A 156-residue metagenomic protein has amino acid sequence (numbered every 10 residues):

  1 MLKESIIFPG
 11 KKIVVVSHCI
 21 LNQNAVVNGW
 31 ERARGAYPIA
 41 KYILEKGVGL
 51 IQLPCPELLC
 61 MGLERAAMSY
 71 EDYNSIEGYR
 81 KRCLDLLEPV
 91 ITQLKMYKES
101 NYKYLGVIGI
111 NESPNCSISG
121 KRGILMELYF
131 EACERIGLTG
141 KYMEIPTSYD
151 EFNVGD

Functional and structural regions predicted by a protein language model:
M1-P9, G35-G49, E88-K103: Short amphipathic alpha-helices and their capping/turn segments at secondary-structure boundaries
M1-W30: Active-site and ligand/interface coordination hotspots across diverse enzymes and nucleic-acid-associated assemblies
E4, P9-K11, L58, L63-P89 (+2 more regions): Divalent-metal-activated hydrolytic enzyme cores
L21-N22, E112-S117: Gly/Ser/Thr-rich loops at beta-strand to alpha-helix junctions that form or flank small-molecule/cofactor-binding
V26-A36, S119-I124: Glycine- and acidic-residue-enriched helix-capping/strand-helix junction motifs
R32-N74: Short, surface-exposed acidic-centric catalytic microdomains
I51-L53, I108, K141-M143: Hydrophobic/aromatic beta-strand patches that form the interior of the parallel beta-sheet core in alpha/beta enzyme
K103-I110: Short glycine-rich phosphate-binding loop at a beta-alpha junction
